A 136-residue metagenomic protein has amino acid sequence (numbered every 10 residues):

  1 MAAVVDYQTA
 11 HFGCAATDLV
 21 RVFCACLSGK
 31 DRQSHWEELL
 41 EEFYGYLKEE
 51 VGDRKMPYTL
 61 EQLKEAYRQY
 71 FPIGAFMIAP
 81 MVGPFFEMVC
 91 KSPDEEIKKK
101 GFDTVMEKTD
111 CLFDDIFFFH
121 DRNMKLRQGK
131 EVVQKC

Functional and structural regions predicted by a protein language model:
M1-A3: Conserved protein kinase catalytic/activation segment
D6: Conserved active-site aspartate in kinases
T9-D53, G74-E96, T104, K108: Active-site activation/catalytic loop segments of kinase-like enzymes and analogous catalytic loops in related
M56, L60: Short, charged, surface-exposed loops that flank catalytic or proteolytic processing sites
E61-C136: Regulatory N- and C-terminal appendages and interdomain linkers associated with kinase/kinase-like NTP transferase
